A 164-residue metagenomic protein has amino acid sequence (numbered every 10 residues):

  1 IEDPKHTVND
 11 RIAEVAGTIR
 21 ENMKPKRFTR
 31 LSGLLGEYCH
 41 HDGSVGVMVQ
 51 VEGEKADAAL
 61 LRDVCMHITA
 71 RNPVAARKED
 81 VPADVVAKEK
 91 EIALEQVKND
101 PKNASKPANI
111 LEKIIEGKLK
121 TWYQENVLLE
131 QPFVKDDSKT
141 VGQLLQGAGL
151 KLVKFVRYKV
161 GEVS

Functional and structural regions predicted by a protein language model:
I1-S164: N-terminal assembly/interaction segments in proteins that build large macromolecular machines
